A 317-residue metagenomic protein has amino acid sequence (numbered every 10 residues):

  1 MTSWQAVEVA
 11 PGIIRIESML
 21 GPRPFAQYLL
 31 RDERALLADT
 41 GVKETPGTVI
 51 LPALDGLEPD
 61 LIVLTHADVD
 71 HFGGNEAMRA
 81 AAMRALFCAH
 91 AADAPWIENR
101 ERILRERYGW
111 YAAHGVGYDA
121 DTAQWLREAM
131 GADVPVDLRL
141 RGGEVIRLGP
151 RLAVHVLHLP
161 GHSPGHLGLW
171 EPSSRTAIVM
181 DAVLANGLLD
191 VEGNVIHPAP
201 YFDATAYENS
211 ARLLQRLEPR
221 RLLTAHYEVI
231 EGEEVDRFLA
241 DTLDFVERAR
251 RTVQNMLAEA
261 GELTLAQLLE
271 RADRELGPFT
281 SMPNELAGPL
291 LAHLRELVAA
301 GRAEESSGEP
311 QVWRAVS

Functional and structural regions predicted by a protein language model:
T2-S3, V7, R34, T45-P46 (+11 more regions): A structural signal for the main folded, soluble domain(s) of proteins
S3-L54, L169-A185: Conserved beta-strand hairpin/beta-sheet module of binuclear metal-dependent hydrolase folds, prominently
G12, L30, D39, H66 (+9 more regions): Divalent metal-coordination and catalytic microenvironments
L37, V42-K43, V145, A153-L239 (+1 more regions): Metallo-beta-lactamase
P46-T48, P52-R147: Active-site HxH/HxHxD metal-binding segment of metal-dependent hydrolases
F72, Y207, L290: Aromatic/hydrophobic pocket-lining residues that form the small-molecule binding cavity in soluble enzyme cores
F87-C88, L239-T242, R248-T252: Core catalytic region of metal-dependent phosphoesterases/phosphodiesterases, especially metallo-beta-lactamase-like
T252-S317: C-terminal regulatory/interaction regions
